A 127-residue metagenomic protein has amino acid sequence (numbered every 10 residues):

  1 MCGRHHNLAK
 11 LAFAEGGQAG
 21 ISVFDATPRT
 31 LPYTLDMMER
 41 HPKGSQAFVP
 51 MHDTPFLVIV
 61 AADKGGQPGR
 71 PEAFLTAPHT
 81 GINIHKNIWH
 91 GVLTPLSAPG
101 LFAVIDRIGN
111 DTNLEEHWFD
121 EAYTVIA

Functional and structural regions predicted by a protein language model:
M1-A73, S97, D106, N110-F119 (+1 more regions): Non-catalytic, conserved peripheral segments adjacent to functional cores
L57-V58, N83, G91, V104: Short hydrophobic/aromatic-rich beta-strand segments that constitute the beta-sheet cores of beta-sandwich/beta-barrel
L75-G91: Conserved metal-binding segment of the jelly-roll/cupin
N87-A103: Ligand-binding loop in jelly-roll beta-barrel domains
